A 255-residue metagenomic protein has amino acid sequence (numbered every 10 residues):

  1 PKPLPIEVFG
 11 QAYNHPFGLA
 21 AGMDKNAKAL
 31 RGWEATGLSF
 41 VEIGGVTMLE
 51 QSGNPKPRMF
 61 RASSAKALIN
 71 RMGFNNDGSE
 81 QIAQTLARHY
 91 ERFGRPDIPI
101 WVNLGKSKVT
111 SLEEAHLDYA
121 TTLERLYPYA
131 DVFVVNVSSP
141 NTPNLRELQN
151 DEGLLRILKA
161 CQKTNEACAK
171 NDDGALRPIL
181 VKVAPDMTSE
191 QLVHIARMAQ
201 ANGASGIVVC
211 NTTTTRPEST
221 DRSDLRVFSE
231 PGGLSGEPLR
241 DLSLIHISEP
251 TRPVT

Functional and structural regions predicted by a protein language model:
P1-I100, K106-S107, H116: N-terminal capping/small domains of soluble enzymes
A12-G18, R95-W101, C168-A184, S248: Short beta-strand/loop segments at the ligand-binding rim of alpha/beta enzyme cores
L19, V41, I82, V135-N136 (+3 more regions): Conserved, mostly hydrophobic/aromatic
G22, G44-V46, G105, S138 (+3 more regions): Anionic group-transfer/hydrolysis microenvironments
G37, G203, T251: Conserved functional loop/turn residues at catalytic and ligand-binding sites
Q51, K56, T110, P143 (+1 more regions): Glycine/Thr-rich phosphate-binding loops of Rossmann-like dinucleotide-binding domains
E114-L244: Alpha/beta enzyme core
I245-T255: Single conserved hydrophobic/aromatic residue that forms the stacking wall/gate of nucleotide- or nucleobase-binding
